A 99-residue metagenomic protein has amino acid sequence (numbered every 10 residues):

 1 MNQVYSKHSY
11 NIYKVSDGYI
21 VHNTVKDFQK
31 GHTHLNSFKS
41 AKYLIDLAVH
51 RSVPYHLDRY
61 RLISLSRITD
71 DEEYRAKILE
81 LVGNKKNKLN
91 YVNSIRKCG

Functional and structural regions predicted by a protein language model:
M1-I20, K30, H50, P54 (+2 more regions): Short N-terminal "domain-start" leader segments that mark the transition from disordered tails or signal peptides into
T24-Y43, A48, I63: A short, exposed loop/beta-hairpin motif centered on an aromatic-Gly-Thr core
